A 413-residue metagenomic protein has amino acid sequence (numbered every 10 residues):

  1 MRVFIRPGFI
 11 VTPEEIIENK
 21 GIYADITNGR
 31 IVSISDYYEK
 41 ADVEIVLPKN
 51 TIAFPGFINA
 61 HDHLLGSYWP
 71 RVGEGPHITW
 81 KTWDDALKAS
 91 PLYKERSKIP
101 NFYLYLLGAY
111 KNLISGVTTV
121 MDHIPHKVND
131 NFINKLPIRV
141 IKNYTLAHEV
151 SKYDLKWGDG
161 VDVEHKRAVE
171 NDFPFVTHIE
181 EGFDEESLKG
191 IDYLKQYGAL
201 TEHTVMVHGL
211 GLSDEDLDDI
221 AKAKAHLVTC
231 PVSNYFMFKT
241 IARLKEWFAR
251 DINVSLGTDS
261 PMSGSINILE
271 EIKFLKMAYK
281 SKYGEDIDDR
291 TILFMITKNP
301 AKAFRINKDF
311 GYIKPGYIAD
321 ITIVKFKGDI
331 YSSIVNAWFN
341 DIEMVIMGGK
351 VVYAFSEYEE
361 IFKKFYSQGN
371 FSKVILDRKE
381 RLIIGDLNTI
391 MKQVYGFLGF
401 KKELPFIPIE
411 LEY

Functional and structural regions predicted by a protein language model:
M1-K40, K81, P91-T119, I124-P125 (+4 more regions): Active-site microenvironment of metallo-dependent hydrolases
G8, I22, G29, N50 (+13 more regions): Divalent metal-coordination and catalytic microenvironments
P48-G108: Metal-associated gating/positioning segment near the N- to mid-region
E95-R96, N101-Y103, V120-T204, G211: Metal-coordinating catalytic core of metallo-dependent amide/deamination hydrolases
Y144-E149, P231-F236, D259-M262: Short, acidic/turn-prone active-site loops that include or flank metal/cofactor- and phosphate-binding residues
N171-F173, A199-T204, D219-V228, A249-V254 (+1 more regions): Glycine-enriched alpha-helix->loop->beta-strand junction motifs that scaffold or abut catalytic
Y197-L200, K245-F326, N336-G348: His/Asp/Glu-enriched, well-ordered alpha-helical/loop segment that forms or immediately abuts the divalent-metal
H203-S213, V228-F236: Catalytic beta/alpha-barrel core
